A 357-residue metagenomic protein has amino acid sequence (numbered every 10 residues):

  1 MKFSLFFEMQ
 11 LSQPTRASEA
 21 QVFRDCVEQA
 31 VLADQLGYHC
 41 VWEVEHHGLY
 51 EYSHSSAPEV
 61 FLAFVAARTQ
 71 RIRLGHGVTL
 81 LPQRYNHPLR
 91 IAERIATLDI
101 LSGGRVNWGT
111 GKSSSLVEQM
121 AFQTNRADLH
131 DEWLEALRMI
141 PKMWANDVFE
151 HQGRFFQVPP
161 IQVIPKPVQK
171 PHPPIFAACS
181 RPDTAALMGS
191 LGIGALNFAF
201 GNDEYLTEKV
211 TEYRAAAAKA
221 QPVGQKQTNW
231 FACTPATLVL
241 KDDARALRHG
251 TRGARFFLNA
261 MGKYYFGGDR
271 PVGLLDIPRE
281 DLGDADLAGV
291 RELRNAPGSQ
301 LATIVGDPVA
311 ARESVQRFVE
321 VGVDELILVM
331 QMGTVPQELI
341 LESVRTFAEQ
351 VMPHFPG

Functional and structural regions predicted by a protein language model:
M1-F3, Y38-C40, T69-L74, L101-N107 (+7 more regions): Short, well-ordered coil/turn segments that N-cap beta-strands
M1-R68, I72-H76, P171-P173: N-terminal beta1-alpha1-beta2 module of alpha/beta enzyme domains
K2-Q21, L80-H151, A195-N197, G201-Y205 (+2 more regions): Flexible, glycine-rich active-site loops centered on histidine and acidic residues that chelate a metal or position
F3, A33, G37, E45 (+10 more regions): Conserved, mostly hydrophobic/aromatic
L5, D128-V163, E204-V323: An alpha-helical appendage that flanks or caps ligand/catalytic pockets
M9-F23, V78-L89, Q169-S180, T237-L240 (+1 more regions): Active-site mouth loops of central-metabolism enzymes
D34-Q35, L62-R71, I95-V106, G189-S190 (+3 more regions): Acidic (Asp/Glu)-rich catalytic clusters
C40-V65, L80-P82, S114, E118 (+2 more regions): Glycine-rich, proline-tolerant flexible connector loops at the mouths of alpha/beta enzymes
